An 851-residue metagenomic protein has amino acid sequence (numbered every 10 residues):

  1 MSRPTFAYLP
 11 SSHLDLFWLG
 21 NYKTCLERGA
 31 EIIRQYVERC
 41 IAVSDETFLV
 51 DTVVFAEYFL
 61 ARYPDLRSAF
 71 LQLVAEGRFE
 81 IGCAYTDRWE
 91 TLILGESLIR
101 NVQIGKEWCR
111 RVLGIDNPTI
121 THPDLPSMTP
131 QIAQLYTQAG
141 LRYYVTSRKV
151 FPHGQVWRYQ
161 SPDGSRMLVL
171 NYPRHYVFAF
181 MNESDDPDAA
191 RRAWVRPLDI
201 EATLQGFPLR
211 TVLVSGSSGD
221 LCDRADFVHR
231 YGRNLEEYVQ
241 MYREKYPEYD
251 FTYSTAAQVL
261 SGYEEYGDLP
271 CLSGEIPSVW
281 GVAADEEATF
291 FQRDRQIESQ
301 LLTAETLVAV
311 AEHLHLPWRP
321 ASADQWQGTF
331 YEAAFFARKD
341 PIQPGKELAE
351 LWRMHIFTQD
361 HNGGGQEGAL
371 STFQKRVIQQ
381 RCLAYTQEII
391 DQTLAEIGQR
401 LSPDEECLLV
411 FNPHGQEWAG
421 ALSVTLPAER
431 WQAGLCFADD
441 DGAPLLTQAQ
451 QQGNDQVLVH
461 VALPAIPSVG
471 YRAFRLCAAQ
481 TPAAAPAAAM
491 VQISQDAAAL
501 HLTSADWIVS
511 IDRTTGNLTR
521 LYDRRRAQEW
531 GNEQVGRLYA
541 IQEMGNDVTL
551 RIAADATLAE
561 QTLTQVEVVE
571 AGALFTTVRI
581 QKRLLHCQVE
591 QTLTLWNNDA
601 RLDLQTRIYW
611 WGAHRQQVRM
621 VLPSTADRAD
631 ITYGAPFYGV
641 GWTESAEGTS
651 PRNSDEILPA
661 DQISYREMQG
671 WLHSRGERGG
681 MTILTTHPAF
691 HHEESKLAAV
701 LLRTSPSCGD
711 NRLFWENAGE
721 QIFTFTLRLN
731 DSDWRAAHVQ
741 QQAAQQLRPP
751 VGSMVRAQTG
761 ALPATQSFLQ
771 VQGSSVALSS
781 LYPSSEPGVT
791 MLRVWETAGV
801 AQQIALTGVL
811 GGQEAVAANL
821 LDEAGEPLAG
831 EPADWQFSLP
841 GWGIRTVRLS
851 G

Functional and structural regions predicted by a protein language model:
M1-E96, R100-N101, C109-R111, Q138-L141 (+6 more regions): N-terminal catalytic cores of secreted or lumenal carbohydrate-active enzymes
T5-D15, L19, V156-S402, F411-P413 (+4 more regions): Active-site and substrate-binding clefts of carbohydrate-active enzymes
S12-R28, D51-L60, C83-I99, I115-P126 (+2 more regions): The substrate-binding groove and active-site-proximal loops of carbohydrate-active enzymes, especially glycoside
E31-Q35, Y58-V74, N101-I104, F151-S165 (+1 more regions): Alpha-helical scaffolding within the catalytic cores of extracellular/periplasmic polymer-degrading hydrolases
V53-Y58, D87-E90, P118-S127, S218-D223 (+7 more regions): Conserved short loop/turn motifs at secondary-structure junctions
A69-V74, T129-E183: Surface-exposed loop and adjacent secondary-structure segments within mature catalytic domains
I99-Q138, P197-S217, W835: CE4/NodB-like, metal-dependent polysaccharide N-deacetylase domain that modifies extracellular/periplasmic N-acetylated
I132-L135, T252, A395, Q399-G851: C-terminal (or distal) subdomains of carbohydrate-active enzymes
